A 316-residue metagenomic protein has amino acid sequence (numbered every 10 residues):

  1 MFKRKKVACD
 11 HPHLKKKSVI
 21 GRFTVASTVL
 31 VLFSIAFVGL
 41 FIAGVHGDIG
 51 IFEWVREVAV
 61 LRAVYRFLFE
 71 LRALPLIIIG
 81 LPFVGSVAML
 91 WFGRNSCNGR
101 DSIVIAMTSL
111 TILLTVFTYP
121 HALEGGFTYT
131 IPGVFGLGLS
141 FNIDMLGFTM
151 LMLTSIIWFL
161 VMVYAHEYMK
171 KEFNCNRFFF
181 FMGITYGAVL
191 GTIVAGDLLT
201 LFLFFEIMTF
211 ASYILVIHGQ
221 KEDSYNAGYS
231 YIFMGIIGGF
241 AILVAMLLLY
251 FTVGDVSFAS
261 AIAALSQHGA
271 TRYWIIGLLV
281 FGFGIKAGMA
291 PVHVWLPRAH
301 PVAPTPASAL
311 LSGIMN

Functional and structural regions predicted by a protein language model:
F2-L76, V87-F180, T252-A264: Transmembrane helix-loop-helix hairpins at membrane boundaries of multipass inner-membrane proteins
S27, F41, S86-V87, T115 (+6 more regions): Small-residue hotspots
G50-L61, H121-S140, I207, S230 (+1 more regions): Juxtamembrane/interfacial segments at transmembrane-helix boundaries in multi-pass membrane proteins
E70-L81, M145-S155, L198-A211, A270-F283: Structural signature of hydrophobic alpha-helical transmembrane segments
G80, A106-S109, I156, I184 (+3 more regions): Hydrophobic residues within alpha-helical transmembrane segments of multi-pass solute transporters/permease subunits
S86-S96, F159-K171, I214-D223, A287-P301: C-terminal ends of transmembrane helices
N95-C97, R177-W274, I285, T305: Alpha-helical multi-pass transmembrane bundles of energy-transducing inner-membrane proteins
D101-S102, A227-S230, A303-G313: Membrane-interface alpha-helices at helix entry/exit sites of multi-pass transporters
